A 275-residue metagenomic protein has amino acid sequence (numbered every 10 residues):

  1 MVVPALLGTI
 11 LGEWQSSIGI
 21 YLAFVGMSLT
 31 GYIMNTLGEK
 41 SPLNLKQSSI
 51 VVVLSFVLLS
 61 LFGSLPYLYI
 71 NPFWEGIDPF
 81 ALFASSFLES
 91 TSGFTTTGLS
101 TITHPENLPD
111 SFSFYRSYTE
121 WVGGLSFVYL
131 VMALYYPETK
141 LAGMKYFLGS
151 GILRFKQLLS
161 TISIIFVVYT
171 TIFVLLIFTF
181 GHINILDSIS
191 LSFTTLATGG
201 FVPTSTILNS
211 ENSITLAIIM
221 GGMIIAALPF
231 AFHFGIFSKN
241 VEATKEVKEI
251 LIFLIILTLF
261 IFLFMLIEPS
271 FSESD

Functional and structural regions predicted by a protein language model:
M1-D275: Membrane-proximal intracellular helices of multi-pass ion channels
